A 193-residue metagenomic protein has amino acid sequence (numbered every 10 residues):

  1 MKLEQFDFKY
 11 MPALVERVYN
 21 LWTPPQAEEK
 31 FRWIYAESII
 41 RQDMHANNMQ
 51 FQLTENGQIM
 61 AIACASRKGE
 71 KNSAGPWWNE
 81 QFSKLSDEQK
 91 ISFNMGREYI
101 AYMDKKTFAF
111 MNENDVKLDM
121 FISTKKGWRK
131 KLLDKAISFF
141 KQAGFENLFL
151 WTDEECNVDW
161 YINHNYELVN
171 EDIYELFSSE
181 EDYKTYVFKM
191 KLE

Functional and structural regions predicted by a protein language model:
M1-E16, E28: A short beta-loop-alpha structural element at the N-terminal edge of CoA-dependent acyl/N-acetyltransferase catalytic
A27-N56, C64-E70: Active-site rim helix/loop that mediates acceptor-substrate recognition in acyltransferases
N48-Q52, I62, M120, T185-V187: Short hydrophobic/aromatic beta-strand element in the GNAT-like acyltransferase core that lines or flanks the acyl-donor
C64-M120, L176-E181: Conserved acyl-donor/pantetheine-binding loop and adjacent beta-alpha core of acyl/acetyltransferases and related
N112-K117, F140-D153: Conserved GNAT acetyl-CoA-binding A-motif
L118-K125, F149-D159, Y174-S179: Conserved beta-strand-loop-alpha-helix junction that forms the acyl-donor binding cleft
T124-F140, N163: Conserved acetyl-CoA-binding loop-helix of GNAT-fold acetyltransferases
I162-E171: Conserved acetyl-CoA-binding loop of GNAT-fold acetyltransferases
